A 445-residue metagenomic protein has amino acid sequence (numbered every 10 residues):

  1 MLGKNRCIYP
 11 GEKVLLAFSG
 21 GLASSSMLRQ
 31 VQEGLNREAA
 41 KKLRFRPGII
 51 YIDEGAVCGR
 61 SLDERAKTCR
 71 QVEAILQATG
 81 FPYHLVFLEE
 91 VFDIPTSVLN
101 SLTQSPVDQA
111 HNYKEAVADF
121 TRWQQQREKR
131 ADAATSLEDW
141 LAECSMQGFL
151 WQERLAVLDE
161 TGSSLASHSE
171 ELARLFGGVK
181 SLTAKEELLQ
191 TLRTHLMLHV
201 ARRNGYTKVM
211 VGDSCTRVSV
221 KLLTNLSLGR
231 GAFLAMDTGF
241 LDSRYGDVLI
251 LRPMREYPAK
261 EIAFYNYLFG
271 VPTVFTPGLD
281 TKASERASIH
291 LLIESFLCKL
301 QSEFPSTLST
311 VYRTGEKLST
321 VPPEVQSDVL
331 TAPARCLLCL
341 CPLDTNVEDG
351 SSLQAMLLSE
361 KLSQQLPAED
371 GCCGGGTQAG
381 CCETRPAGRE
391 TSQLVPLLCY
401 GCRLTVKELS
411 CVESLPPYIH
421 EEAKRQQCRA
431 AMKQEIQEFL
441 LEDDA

Functional and structural regions predicted by a protein language model:
M1-M236, F240, R244, L268 (+3 more regions): ATP-dependent adenylation/nucleotidyltransferase module used to activate substrates
C7-V14, F18-S19, A23, K42-I50 (+2 more regions): AMP-forming adenylation/ATP pyrophosphatase catalytic core
R65-K67, V72, Q190, Q301-T314 (+1 more regions): Ankyrin-repeat TPLH-centered helix-turn motif and closely related helix/turn capping elements of eukaryotic
E187, I250-P253: Acceptor-substrate binding/catalytic loop of class I
T207, V211-V218, P253, Y257-E316 (+3 more regions): Mid-to-C-terminal catalytic subdomains of enzymes that bind/position adenosyl phosphate moieties or nucleic-acid
